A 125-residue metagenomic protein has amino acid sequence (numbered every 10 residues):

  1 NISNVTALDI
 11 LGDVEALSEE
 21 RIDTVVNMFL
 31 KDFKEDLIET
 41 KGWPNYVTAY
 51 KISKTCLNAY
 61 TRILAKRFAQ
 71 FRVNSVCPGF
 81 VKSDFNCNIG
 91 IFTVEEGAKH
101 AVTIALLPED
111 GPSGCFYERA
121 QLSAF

Functional and structural regions predicted by a protein language model:
N1-A69, C77-P78, N88: Catalytic loop of short-chain dehydrogenase/reductase
T55, S75-S83, C87-F125: C-terminal helical subdomain
K66-Q70, L107-D110: Short amphipathic alpha-helical interaction elements and helix-loop-helix interfaces that mediate dimerization
